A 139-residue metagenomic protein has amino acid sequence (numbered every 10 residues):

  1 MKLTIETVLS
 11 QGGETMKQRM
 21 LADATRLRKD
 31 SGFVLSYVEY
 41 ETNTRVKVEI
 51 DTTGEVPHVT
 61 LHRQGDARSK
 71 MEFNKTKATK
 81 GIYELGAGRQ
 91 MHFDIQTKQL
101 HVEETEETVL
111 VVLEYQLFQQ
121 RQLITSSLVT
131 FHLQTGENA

Functional and structural regions predicted by a protein language model:
M1-G81, L85-V112, Q116-F118, Q122-S126 (+1 more regions): N-terminal intrinsically disordered, cationic/polar leader segments that include organellar targeting peptides
F131-L133: A short acidic/small-residue loop/turn micro-motif
